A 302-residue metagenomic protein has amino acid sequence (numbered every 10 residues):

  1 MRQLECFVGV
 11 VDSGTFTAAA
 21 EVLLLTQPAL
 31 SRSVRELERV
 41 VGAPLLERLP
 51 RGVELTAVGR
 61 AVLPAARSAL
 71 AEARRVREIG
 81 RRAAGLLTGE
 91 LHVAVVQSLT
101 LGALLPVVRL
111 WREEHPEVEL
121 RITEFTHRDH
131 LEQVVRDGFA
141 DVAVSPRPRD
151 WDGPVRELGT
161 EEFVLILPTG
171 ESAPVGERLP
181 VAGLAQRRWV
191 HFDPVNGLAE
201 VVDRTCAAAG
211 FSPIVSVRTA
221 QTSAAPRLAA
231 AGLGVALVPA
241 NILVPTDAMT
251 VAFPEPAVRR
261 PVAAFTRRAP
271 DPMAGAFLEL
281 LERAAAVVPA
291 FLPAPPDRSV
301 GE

Functional and structural regions predicted by a protein language model:
V8-T26: Short helix-boundary/capping micro-motifs
E38-A57: A short LG(V/I)-centered, amphipathic sequence patch enriched for acidic residue(s) preceding the LG motif
V40-V41, V62-A84: Alpha-helical linker/hinge and terminal dimerization helices associated with HTH transcriptional regulators
T88-D150: Central regulatory/effector-binding core of bacterial HTH transcription factors
R128-L131, R136-F139, P146, D193-M249: Hydrophobic hinge/microswitch elements
D152-E157, E161, S223-A269: Beta-alpha-beta core module
D152-W189, P194, G275: Flexible hinge/capping segments at coil-to-helix
T250-V300: A late-sequence structural motif
